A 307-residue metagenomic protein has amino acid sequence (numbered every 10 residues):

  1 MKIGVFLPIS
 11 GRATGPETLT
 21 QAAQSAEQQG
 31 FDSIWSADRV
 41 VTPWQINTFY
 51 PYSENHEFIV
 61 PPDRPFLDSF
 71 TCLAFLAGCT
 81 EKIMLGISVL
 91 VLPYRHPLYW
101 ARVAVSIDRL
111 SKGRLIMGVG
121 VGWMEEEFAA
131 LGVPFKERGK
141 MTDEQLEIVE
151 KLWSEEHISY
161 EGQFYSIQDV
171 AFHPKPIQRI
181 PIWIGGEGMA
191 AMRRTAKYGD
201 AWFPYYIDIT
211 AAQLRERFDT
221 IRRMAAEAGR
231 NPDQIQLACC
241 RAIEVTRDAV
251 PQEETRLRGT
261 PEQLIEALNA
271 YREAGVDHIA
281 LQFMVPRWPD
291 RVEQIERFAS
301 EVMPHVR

Functional and structural regions predicted by a protein language model:
M1-R307: Active-site-adjacent structural elements that line small-molecule/cofactor binding pockets in enzymes
